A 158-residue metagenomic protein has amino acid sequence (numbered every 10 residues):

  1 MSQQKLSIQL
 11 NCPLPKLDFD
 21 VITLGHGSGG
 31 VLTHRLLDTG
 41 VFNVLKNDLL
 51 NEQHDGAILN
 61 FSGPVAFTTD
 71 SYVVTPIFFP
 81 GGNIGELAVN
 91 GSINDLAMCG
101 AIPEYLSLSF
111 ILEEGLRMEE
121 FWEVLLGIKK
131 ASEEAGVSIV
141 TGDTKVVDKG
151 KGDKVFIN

Functional and structural regions predicted by a protein language model:
M1-G40: N-terminal amphipathic/basic leader segments beginning at the initiator methionine
T23, V31-N158: Glycine-rich phosphate/pyrophosphate-binding loop regions near the starts of catalytic domains
